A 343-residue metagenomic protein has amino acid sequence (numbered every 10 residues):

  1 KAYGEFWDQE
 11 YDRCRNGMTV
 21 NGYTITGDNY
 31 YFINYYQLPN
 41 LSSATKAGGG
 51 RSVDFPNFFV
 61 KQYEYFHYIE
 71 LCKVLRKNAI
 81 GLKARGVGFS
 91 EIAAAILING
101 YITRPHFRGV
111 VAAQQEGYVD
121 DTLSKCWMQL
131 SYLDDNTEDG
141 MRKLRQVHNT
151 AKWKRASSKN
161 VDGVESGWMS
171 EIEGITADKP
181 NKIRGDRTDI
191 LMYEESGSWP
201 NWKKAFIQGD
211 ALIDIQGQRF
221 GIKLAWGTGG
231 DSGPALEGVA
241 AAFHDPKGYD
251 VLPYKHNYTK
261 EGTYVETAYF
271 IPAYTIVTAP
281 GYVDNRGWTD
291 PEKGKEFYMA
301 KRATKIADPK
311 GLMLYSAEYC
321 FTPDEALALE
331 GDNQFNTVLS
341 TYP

Functional and structural regions predicted by a protein language model:
K1-N78: Pre-P-loop entry segment of helicase/translocase ATPase cores
R13, G17, N160-G163, M169-E173 (+3 more regions): Conserved P-loop NTPase catalytic core
V74-L97: Walker A/P-loop
K83-G86, Q114, G227-D231: Conserved H-loop
V87-G88, W199-W202, G233: Catalytic P-loop NTPase motifs of RecA-like helicase/translocase cores
G100-F107: Post-Walker A helix-loop "phosphate-sensing" segment adjacent to the P-loop in P-loop NTPases
R108-D178, V251-P253: Conserved nucleotide-state-sensing and coupling region of NTP-binding domains
N149-I215, F297: Conserved RecA-like ASCE ATPase "motif II neighborhood" in helicase/translocase motors
